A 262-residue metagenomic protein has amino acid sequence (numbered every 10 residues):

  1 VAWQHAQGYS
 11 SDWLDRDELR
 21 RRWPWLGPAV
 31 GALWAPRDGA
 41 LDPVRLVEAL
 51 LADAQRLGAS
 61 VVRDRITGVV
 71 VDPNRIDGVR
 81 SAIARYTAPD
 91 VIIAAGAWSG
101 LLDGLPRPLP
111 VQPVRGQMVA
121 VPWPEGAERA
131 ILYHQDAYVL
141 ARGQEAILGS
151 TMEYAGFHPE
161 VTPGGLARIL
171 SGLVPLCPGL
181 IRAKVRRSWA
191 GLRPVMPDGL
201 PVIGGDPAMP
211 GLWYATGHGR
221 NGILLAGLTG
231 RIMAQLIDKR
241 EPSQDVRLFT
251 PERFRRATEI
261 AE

Functional and structural regions predicted by a protein language model:
V1, R16, V47, L166-L170 (+3 more regions): A general structural signal for well-ordered alpha-helical segments in protein cores
V1-E18, R22, G172-V174: Dinucleotide-binding Rossmann-like beta1-alpha1 core, especially the glycine-rich loop that anchors the ADP
D15-R16, V62-R65, R187-W189: Short loop/edge segments at beta-strand edges and connector loops that shape dinucleotide/nucleotide cofactor-binding
R22-V30, V70-D77, Y86, V195-G199 (+1 more regions): A short, glycine/Asx- and small/polar-enriched loop/turn that sits immediately N-terminal to a beta-strand
A32-D90, A94: Helical element adjacent to the flavin cofactor pocket in flavoenzyme catalytic cores
P43, C177-E262: C-terminal catalytic lobe of FAD-dependent flavoproteins
R85-P210: Active-site substrate-recognition segment that forms the wall of the catalytic cavity or substrate channel
